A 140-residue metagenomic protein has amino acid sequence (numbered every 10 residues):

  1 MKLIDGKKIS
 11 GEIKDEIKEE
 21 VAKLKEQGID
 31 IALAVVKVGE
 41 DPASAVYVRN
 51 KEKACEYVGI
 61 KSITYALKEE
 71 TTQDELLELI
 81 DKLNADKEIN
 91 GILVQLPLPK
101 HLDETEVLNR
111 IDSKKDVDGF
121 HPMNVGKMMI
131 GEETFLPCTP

Functional and structural regions predicted by a protein language model:
M1-Q27: Positively charged, low-complexity intrinsically disordered leader regions
I31-G39: Short beta-strand segments enriched in small/hydrophobic residues
L33, C55-E70: Short beta-strand elements in bilobed, periplasmic/extracellular small-molecule ligand-binding domains
V38-E52, E133-P140: Glycine-rich phosphate/diphosphate-binding loop of Rossmann-like nucleotide-binding domains
Y57-I60, K82-N84, I111-K114: Non-catalytic terminal and connector segments of soluble metabolic enzymes
E75-D86: Short, well-structured alpha-helical segments in soluble
V94-P140: Anion-binding alpha/beta catalytic cores of soluble intermediary-metabolism enzymes, centered on
